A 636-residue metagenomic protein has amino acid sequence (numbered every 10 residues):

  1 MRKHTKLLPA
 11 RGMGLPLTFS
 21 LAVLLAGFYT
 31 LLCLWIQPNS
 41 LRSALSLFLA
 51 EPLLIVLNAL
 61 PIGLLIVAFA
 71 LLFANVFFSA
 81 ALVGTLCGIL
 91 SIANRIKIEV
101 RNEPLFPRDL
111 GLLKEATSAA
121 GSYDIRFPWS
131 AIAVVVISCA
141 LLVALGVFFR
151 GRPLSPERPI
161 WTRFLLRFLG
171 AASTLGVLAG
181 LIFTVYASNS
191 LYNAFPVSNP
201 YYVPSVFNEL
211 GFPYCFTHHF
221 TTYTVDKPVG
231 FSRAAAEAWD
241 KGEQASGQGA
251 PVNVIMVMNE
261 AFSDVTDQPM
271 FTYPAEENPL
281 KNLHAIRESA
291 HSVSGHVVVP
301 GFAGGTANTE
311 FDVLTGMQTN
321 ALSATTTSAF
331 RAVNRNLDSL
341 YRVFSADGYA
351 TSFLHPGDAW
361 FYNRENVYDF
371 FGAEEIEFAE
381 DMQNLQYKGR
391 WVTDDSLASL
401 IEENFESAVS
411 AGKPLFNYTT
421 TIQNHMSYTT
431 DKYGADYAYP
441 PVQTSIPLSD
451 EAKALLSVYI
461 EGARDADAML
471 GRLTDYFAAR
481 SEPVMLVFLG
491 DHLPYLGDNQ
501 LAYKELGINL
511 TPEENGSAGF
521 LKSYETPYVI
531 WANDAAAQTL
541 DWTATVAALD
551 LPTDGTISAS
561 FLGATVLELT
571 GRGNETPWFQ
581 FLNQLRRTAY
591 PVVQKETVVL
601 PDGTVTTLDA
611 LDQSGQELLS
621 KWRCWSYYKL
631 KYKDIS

Functional and structural regions predicted by a protein language model:
R2-V203: Transmembrane and membrane-interface helices of multi-pass, inner-membrane envelope-modifying transferases
P52, L64-L65, G249-P251, R480-E482: Short hydrophobic "helix-edge" motifs at membrane interfaces and signal-peptide entry regions
V67-A70, S91, F212-F220, A564-T565: Short, hydrophobic/amphipathic alpha-helical patches that form generic packing surfaces within helical domains
R101, P107, Y201-Y214, P300-G304 (+2 more regions): Membrane-interface micro-motifs in multi-pass membrane enzymes
L110-L113, E209-T217, P228, L280 (+2 more regions): Alpha-helix initiation and N-capping motif
F183-M256: Membrane-interface segments at or immediately adjacent to transmembrane helices that form the boundary between
D240-Q248, M258-N259, D264-S636: Solvent-exposed soluble domains appended to multi-pass membrane proteins
